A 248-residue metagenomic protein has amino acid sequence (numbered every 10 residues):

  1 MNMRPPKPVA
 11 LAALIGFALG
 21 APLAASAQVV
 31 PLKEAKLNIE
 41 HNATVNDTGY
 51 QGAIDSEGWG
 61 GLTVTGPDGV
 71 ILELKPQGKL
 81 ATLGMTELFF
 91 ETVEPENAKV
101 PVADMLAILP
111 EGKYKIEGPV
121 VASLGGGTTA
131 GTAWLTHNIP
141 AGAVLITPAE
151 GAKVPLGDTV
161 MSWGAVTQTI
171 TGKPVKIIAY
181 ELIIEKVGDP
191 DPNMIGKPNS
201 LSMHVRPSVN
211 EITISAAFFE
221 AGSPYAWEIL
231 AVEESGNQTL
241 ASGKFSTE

Functional and structural regions predicted by a protein language model:
A12-A21: Bacterial N-terminal signal peptides
T44-Y50, G157-M161: Structural beta-strand segments of beta-rich domains
G69-V100, I177-E220, E234: Recognizes extended acidic, P/S/T-rich segments that occur within or adjacent to Ig-like beta-sandwich modules
M105-E111, A217-S223: Surface-exposed, short loops/turns at beta-strand junctions within beta-sandwich domains
G118-V120, I229-A231: Conserved structural position at the C-terminal beta-strand of extracellular beta-sandwich adhesion modules
G127-T129, V232-E248: Extracellular fibronectin type III
A130-V144: Proline/serine/threonine-rich low-complexity linkers at boundaries of modular beta-sandwich domains
V154-P174: Conserved aromatic anchor
